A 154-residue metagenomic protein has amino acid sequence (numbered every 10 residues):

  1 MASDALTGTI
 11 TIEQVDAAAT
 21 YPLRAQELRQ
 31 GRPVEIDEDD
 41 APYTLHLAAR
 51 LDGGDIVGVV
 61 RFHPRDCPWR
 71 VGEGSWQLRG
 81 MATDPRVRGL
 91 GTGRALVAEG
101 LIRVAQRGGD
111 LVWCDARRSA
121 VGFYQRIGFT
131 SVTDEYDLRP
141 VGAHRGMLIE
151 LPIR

Functional and structural regions predicted by a protein language model:
A2-V57, I153-R154: Short amphipathic alpha-helix that is part of the acyltransferase structural core
R24, Y124, F129: Conserved active-site tyrosine of GNAT-family acetyltransferases
A48, D55-D66, Q77-A82: Conserved beta-strand in the GNAT
R65-L78, R88, R139-V141: A conserved beta-turn-beta hairpin within the catalytic core of GNAT-like acetyltransferases that forms part
V87, G91-E99: Conserved acetyl-CoA pyrophosphate-binding loop and the N-cap/start of the following alpha-helix in GNAT-like
V97, V104-R117: Conserved GNAT acetyl-CoA-binding A-motif
W113-D115, T130-G146: Conserved catalytic-core motifs of GNAT/GCN5-like acyltransferases
